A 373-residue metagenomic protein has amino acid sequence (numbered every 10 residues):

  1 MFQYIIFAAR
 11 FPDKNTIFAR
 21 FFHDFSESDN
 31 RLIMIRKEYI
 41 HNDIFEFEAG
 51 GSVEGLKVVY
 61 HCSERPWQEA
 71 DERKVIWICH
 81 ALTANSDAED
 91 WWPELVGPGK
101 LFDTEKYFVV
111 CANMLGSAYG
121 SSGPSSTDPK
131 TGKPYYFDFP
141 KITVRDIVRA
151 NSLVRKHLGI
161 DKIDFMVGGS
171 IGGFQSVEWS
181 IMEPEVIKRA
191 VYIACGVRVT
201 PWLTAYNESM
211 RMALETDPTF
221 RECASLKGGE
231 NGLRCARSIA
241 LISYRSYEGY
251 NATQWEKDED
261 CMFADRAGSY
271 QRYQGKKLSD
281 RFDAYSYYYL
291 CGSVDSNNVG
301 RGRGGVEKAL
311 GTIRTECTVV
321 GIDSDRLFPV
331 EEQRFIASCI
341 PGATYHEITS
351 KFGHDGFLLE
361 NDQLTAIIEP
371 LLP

Functional and structural regions predicted by a protein language model:
I33-V75: Catalytic-loop region of hydrolases
H61-P129: N-terminal cap/lid subdomain of alpha/beta-hydrolase-fold enzymes
P134, D138, R145-D164: Conserved acidic catalytic loop of the alpha/beta-hydrolase fold
I163-P201: Conserved hydrolase catalytic core segment
V186-K188, Y192-K277: Alpha/beta-hydrolase-fold enzymes
R303-V306, P329-S338: Short alpha-helix in the alpha/beta-hydrolase fold that links the catalytic acid
I313, V319-G321: Short beta-strand/loop motif that positions the catalytic acidic residue of the alpha/beta-hydrolase fold
A343-P373: Catalytic active-site module of serine/aspartate enzymes centered on a nucleophile-bearing elbow/loop
